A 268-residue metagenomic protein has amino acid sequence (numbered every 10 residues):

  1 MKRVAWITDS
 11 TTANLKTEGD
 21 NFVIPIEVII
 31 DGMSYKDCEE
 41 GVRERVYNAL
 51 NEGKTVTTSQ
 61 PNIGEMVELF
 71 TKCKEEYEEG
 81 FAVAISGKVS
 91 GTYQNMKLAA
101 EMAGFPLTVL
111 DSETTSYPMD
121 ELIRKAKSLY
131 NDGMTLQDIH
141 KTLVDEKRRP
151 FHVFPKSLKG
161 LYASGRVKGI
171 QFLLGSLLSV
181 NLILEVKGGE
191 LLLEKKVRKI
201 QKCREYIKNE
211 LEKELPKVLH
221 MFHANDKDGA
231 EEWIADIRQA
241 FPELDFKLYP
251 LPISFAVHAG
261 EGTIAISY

Functional and structural regions predicted by a protein language model:
K2-V4, S10-M33, E79, T92-T108 (+1 more regions): Mixed-charge interfacial surface used for oligomerization/domain docking and macromolecular partner engagement
M33-G104: Class I S-adenosyl-L-methionine
